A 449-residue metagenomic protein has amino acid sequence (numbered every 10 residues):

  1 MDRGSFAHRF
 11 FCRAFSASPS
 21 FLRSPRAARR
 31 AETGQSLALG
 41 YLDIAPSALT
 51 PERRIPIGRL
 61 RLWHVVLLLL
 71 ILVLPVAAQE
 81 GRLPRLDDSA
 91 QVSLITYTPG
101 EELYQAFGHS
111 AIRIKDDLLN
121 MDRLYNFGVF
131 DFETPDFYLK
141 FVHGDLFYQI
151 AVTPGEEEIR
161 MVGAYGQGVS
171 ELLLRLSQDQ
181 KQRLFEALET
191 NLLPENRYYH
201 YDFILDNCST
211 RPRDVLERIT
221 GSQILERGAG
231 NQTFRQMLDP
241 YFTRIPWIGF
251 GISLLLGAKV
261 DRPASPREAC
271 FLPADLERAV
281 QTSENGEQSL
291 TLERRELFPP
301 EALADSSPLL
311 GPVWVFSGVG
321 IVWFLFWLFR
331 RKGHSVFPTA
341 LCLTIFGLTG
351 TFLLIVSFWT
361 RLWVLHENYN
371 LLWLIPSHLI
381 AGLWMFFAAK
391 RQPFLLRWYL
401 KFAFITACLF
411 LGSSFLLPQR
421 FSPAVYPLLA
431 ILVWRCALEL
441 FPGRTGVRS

Functional and structural regions predicted by a protein language model:
M1-S47, P51, P56-W63: N-terminal basic, low-structured, amphipathic or hydrophobic segments
H64-V73: Bacterial N-terminal signal peptides
V76-E80: Boundary at the C-terminal end of the N-terminal hydrophobic targeting segment
L83-P84: Bacterial Sec-exported substrate-binding components of ABC uptake systems
D87-Q167, L365: Glycine-rich catalytic cores of cysteine/serine-nucleophile enzymes that process amide/ester linkages in cell-envelope
G100-E101, G166-R175, P194-F203: Second-shell loop/turn segments in exported
L176-E189: A structural motif
T190-S449: Activation targets extended, charge/polar-rich intrinsically disordered C-terminal tails
